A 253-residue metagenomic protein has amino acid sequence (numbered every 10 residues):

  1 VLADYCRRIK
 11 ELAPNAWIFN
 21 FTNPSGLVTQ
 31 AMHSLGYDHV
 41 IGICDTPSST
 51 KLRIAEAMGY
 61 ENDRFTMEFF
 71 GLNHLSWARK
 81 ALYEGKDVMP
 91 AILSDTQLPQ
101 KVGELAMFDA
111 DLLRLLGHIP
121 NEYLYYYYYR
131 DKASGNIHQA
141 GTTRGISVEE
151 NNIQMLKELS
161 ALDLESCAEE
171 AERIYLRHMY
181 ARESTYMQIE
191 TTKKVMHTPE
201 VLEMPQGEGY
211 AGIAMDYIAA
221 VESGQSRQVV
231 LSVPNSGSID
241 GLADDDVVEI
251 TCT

Functional and structural regions predicted by a protein language model:
V1-D38: Rossmann-fold NAD(P)-binding glycine/threonine-rich loop
L2-Y5, T50, I213: Alpha-helical packing segments of well-folded alpha/beta enzyme cores
P14-W17, I41, N62-T66: Short secondary-structure capping/junction motifs at helix and strand boundaries
I18-T22, G42-I43, F69, V230: A structural signal for short, well-ordered beta-strand segments and their strand-loop junctions that often border
T29-S34, R53-A55, R79-A81: Short acidic, glycine/serine/threonine-rich loops at helix termini
D38-M58: Acidic, His- and aromatic-enriched active-site or binding-groove loops in soluble protein domains that engage sugars
G59-T253: Long, compositionally biased stretches enriched for glycine and/or charged residues
